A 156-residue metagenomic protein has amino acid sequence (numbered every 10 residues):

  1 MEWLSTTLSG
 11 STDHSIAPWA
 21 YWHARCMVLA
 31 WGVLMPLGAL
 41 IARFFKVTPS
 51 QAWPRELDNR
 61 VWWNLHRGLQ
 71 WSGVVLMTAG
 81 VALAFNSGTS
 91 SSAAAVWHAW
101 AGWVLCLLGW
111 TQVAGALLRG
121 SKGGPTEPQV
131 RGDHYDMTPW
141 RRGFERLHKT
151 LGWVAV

Functional and structural regions predicted by a protein language model:
M1-V156: Membrane-embedded alpha-helical bundles that constitute the cytochrome b-like, heme-associated redox core of multi-pass
